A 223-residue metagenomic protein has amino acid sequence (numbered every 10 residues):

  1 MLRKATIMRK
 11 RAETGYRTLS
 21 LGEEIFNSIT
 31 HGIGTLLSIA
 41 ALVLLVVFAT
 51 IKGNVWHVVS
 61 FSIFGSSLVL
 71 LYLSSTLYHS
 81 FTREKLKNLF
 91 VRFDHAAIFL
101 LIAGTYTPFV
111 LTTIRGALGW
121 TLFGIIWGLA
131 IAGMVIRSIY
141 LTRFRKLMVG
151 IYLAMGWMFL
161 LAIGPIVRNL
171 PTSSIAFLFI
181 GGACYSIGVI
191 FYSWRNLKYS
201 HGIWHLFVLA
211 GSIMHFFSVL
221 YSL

Functional and structural regions predicted by a protein language model:
L2-L223: Multi-pass alpha-helical transmembrane bundles in non-GPCR membrane proteins that perform intramembrane catalysis
